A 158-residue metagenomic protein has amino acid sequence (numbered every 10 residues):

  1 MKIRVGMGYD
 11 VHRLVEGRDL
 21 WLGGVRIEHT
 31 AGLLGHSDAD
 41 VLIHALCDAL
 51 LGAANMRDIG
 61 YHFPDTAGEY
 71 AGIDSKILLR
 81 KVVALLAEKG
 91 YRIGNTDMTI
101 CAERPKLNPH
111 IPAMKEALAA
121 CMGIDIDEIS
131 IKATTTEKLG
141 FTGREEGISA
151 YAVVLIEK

Functional and structural regions predicted by a protein language model:
M1-I3, E157-K158: N-terminal charge/polar-biased segments
K2-A113, M122: RNase III-family endoribonuclease catalytic core
N108-P109, K138-G140: Short active-site-adjacent structural elements
L118: Glycine-rich, mobile lid/loop segments that gate access to catalytic sites or pores
D125-E128: Short acidic capping loops at alpha-helix termini that bridge into adjacent secondary structure
I131-T135: Pyridoxal 5′-phosphate
T142-K158: C-terminal edge-of-domain segments
